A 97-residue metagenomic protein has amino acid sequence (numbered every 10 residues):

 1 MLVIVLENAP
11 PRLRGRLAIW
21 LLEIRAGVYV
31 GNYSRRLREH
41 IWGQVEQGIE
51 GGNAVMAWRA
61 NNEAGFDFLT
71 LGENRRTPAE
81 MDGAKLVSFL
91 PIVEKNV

Functional and structural regions predicted by a protein language model:
L2-V97: Basic nucleic-acid-binding interfaces
